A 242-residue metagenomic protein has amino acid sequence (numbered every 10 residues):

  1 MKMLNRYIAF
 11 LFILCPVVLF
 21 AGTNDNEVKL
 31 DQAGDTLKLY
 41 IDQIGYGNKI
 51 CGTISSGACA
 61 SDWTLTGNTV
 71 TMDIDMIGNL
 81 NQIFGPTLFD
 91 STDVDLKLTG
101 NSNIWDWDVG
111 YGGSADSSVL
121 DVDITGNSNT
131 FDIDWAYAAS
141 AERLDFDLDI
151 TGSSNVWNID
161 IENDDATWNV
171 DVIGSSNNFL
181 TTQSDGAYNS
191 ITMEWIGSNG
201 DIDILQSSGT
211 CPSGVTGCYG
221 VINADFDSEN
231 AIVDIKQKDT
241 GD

Functional and structural regions predicted by a protein language model:
M1-A9: Bacterial N-terminal signal peptides that target proteins for export
C15-A21: Sec/Tat signal peptide C-region and signal peptidase I cleavage site
G22-D242: Low-complexity repeat regions of mature extracellularly deployed or surface/particle-associated proteins
